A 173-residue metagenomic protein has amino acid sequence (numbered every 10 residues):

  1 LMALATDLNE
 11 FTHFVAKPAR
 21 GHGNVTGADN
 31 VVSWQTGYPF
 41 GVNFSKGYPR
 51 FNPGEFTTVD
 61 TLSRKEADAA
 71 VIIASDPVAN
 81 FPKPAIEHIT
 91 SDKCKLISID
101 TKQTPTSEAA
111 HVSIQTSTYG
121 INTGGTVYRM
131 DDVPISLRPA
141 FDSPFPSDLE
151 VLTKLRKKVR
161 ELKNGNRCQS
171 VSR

Functional and structural regions predicted by a protein language model:
L1-R173: Non-catalytic alpha/beta scaffold blocks inside enzyme catalytic domains
